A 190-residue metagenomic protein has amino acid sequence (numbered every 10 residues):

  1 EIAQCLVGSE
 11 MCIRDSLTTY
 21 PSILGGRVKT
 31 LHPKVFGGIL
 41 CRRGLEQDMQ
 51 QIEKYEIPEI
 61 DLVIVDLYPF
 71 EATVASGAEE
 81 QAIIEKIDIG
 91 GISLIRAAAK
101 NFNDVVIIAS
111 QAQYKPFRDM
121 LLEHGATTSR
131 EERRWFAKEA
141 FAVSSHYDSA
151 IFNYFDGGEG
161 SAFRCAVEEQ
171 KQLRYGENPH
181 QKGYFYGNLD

Functional and structural regions predicted by a protein language model:
E1-I13: Short, small-residue-biased leader/transition segments that mark boundaries at the very start of proteins
S9, H32-F36, I57-V65, Q81-I84 (+6 more regions): Short coil/turn connectors at secondary-structure junctions
M11-C12, I23, P116-D190: Active-site loops and adjacent core secondary-structure elements that bind or stabilize anionic groups
R14-Q81, I89: Acidic/Gly/His-enriched mid-domain segments of enzyme catalytic cores or analogous surface patches that mediate
G25-K29, M49-Y55, I83-K86, L94-A97 (+3 more regions): A generic local secondary-structure boundary/capping motif
L62-E85, I89-T128, N188-L189: A short, charged helix-loop
